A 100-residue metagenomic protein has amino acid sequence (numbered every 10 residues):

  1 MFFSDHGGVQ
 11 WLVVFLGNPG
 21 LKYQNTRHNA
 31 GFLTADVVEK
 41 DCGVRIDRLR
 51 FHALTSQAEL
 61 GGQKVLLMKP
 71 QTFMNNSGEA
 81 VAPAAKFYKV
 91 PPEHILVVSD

Functional and structural regions predicted by a protein language model:
M1-S99: Nucleotide and nucleotide-moiety/phosphate-recognizing core
